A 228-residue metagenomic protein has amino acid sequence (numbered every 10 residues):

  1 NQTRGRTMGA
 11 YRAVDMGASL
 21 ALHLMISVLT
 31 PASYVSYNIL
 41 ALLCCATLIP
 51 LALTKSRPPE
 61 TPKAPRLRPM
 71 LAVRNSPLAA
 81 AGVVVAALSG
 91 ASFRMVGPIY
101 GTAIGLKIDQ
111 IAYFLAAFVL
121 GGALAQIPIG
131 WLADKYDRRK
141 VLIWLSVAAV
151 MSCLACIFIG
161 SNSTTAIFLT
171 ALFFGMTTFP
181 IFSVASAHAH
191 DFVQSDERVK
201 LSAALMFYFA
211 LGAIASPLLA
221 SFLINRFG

Functional and structural regions predicted by a protein language model:
N1, F179-V193: Intracellular juxtamembrane helix-capping segments at the cytosolic ends of symmetry-related transmembrane helices
Q2-Y11, I108, V193-L205: Loop-to-transmembrane helix entry/capping segments in MFS-fold secondary transporters and related SLC/MFSD carriers
D15, F114-G122, L205, F209: Transmembrane alpha-helical segments of major facilitator superfamily
T30, A125-D137, I224-N225: Helix-to-loop junctions at the C-terminal end of transmembrane segments in multipass secondary transporters
A41-T61: C-terminal membrane-cytosol helix-exit motif in multi-pass small-molecule transporters
A79-G82, G90-I104, I111: Helix-loop boundary and gating motifs at the non-cytosolic
K140-A155: Structural signature of the two symmetry-related core transmembrane helices
D196-I224: A late C-terminal transmembrane helix in Major Facilitator Superfamily
